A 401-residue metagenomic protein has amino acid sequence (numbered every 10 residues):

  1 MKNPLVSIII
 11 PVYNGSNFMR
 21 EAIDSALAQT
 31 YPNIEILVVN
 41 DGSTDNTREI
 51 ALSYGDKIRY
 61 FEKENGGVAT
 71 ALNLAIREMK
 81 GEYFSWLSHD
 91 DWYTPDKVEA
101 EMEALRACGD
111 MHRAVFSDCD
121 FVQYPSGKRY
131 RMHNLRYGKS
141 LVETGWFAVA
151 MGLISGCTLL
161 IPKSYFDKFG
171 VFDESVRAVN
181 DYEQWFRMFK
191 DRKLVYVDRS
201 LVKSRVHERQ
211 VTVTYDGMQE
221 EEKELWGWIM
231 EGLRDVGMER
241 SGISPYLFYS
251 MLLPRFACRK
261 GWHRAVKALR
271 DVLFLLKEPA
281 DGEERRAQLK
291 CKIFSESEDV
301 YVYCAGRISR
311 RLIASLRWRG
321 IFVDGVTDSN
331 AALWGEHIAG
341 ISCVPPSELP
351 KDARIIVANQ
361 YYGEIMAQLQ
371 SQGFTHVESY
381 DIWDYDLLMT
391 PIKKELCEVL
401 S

Functional and structural regions predicted by a protein language model:
M1-S25: N-proximal low-complexity "stem/linker" segments adjacent to membrane-targeting elements
S25, P32, N40-E49, G66 (+1 more regions): A conserved acidic beta->alpha catalytic loop
K63-M79, A100: Glycine-rich, basic loop-to-helix element that forms the pyrophosphate-binding segment of sugar-nucleotide handling
R77, L135-W226, Y246-F248: Conserved nucleotide-sugar donor-binding catalytic segment
F84: Short aromatic/hydrophobic "clamp" motif used to bind/position activated sugar donors
D96-Y130: Conserved donor NDP-sugar-binding/catalytic core segment of glycosyltransferases
K139-A148, S200-E208, V213-E239, W262-C291: Catalytic core of nucleotide-sugar-dependent glycosyltransferases
P254, C258, A265-S401: Hydrophobic, well-ordered beta-alpha structural blocks that scaffold small-molecule cofactor pockets
